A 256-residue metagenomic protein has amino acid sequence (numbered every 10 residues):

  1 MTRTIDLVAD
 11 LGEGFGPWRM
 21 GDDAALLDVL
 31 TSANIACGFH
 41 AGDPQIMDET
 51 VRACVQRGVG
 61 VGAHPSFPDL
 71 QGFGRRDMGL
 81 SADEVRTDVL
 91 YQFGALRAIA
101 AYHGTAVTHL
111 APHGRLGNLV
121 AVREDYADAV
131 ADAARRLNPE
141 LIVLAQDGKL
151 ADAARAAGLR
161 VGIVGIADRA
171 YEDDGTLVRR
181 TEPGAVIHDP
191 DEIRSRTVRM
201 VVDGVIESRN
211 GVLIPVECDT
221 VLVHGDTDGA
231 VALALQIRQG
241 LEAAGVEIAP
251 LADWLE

Functional and structural regions predicted by a protein language model:
D10, H64, L110, V223: Conserved, mostly hydrophobic/aromatic
W18-D23, A41-V55, A121-D128, D147-A157: Active-site-adjacent beta->alpha loops and helix N-cap segments on the catalytic face of soluble alpha/beta enzymes
R19, D23, A33-H40, Q71-R86 (+4 more regions): Glycine-rich tight-turn/loop motif centered on a GG-T
A24-D28, E49-G62, A101-G104: Acidic (Asp/Glu)-rich catalytic clusters
D69-H109: Glycine/small-residue-rich loop that forms an oxyanion/phosphate-binding "nest" at active or ligand-binding sites
Y102-K149: Hydrophobic, well-structured mid-protein blocks that either form specific transmembrane helices
G148-V205: Active-site rim beta-loop-alpha module in soluble metabolic enzymes
R180-A185, D189-E256: C-terminal alpha-helical cap/extension of soluble enzyme domains
